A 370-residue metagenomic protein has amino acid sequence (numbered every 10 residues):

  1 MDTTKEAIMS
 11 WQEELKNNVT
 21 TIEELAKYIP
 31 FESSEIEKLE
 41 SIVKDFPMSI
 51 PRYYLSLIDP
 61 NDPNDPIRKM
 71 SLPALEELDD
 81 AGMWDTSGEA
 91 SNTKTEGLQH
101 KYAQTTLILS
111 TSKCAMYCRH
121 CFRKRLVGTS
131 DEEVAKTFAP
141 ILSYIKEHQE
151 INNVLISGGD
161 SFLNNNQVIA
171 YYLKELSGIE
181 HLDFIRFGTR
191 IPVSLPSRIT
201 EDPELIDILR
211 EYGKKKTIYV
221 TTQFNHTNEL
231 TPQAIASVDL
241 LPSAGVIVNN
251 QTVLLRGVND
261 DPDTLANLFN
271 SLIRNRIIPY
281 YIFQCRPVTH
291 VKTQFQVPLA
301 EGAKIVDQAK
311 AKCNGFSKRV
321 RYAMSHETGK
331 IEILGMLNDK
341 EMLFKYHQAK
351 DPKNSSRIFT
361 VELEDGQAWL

Functional and structural regions predicted by a protein language model:
M1-K101: Flexible, acidic/Gly-rich N-terminal and inter-domain linker regions that tether and position cofactor-handling modules
Y54, C118, Y280: Conserved, mostly hydrophobic/aromatic
A90, Y102, E133-T137, E201 (+1 more regions): Short secondary-structure boundary/capping elements
T93-E96, T105-L109, A139-Y144: Short, charged beta->alpha transition segments
H100-A135, F187: Canonical Radical SAM [4Fe-4S] cluster-binding loop centered on the CxxxCxxC motif and its immediate flanking residues
I108-L109, H120-C121, N153-F162, L176: Conserved catalytic-core segments centered on acid/base and nucleophilic motifs
A139-N153, F162-C313: Conserved AdoMet/S-adenosylmethionine-binding subsite of the radical SAM
E301-L370: C-terminal accessory extensions appended to soluble enzyme cores
